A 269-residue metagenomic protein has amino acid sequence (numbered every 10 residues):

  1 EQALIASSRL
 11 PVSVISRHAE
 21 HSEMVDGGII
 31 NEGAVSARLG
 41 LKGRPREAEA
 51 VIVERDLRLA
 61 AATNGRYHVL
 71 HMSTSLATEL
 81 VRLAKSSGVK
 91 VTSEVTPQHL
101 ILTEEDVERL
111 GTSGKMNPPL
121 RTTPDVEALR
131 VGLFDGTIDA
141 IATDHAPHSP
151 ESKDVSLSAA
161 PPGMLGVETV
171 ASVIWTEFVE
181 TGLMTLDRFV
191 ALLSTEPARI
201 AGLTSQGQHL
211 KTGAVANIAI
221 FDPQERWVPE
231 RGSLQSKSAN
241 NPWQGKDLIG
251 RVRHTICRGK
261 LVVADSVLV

Functional and structural regions predicted by a protein language model:
E1-I141: Histidine/acidic residue-rich metal-binding segments in metalloenzymes
E20, S73, T96, A146 (+3 more regions): Anionic group-transfer/hydrolysis microenvironments
V25, T78, I101, S149-E151 (+2 more regions): Glycine/Thr-rich phosphate-binding loops of Rossmann-like dinucleotide-binding domains
V35-A37, T96, T112, M116 (+7 more regions): Glycine-rich, flexible loop/turn motifs
A37-N64, S113, F134, D139-I141 (+1 more regions): His/Asp/Glu-enriched, well-ordered alpha-helical/loop segment that forms or immediately abuts the divalent-metal
G88, V107-L110, V155, E180-L183 (+1 more regions): Short, glycine- and charge-enriched coil/turn segments that flank and shape catalytic ligand pockets
S156-A159, T212-V267: C-terminal cap of metal-dependent C-N hydrolases
